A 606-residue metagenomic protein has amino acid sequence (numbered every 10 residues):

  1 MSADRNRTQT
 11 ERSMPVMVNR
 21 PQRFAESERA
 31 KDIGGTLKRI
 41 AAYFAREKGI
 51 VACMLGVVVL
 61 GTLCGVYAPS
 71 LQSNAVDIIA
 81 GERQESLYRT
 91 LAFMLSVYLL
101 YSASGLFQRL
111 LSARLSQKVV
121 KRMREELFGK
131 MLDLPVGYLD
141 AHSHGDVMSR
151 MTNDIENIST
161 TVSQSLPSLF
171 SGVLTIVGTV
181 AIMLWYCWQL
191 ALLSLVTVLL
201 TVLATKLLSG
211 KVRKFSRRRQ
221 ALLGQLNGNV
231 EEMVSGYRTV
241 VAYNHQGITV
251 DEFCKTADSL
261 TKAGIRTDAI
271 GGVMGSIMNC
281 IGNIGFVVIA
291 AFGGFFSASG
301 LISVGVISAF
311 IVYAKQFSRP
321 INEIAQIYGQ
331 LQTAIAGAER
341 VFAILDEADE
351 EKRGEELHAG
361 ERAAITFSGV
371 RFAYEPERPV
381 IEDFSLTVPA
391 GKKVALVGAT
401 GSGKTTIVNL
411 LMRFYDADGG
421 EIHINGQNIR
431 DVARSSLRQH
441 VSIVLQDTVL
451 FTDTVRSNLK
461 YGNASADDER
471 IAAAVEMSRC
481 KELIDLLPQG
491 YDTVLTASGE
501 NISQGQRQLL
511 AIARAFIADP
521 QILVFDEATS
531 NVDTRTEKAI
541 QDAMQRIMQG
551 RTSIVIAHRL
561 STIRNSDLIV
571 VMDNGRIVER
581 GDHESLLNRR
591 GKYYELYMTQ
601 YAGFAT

Functional and structural regions predicted by a protein language model:
M1-G65, A80-F93, Q108-S112, S116 (+8 more regions): Membrane-integrated ABC transporters
M17-E28, Q117, E125-S149, N153-I155 (+7 more regions): Short intracellular "coupling" helices and adjacent cytoplasmic loop segments at the cytosolic face of multi-pass
T36, F44, V76, S112 (+2 more regions): Juxtamembrane loop-to-helix connectors within ABC transporter transmembrane domains
R46-L63, N74, F93-V97, Q164-R218 (+2 more regions): Transmembrane helices of ABC transporter permease
M94-G105, V198-T205, G271-G285, V304-Q326: Hydrophobic alpha-helical segments in the permease module
V136-G137, N153-V162, L166, L174 (+5 more regions): An intracellular "coupling" helix at the cytosolic face of ABC transporter transmembrane type-1 domains
L222, H245, A269, F286 (+1 more regions): Cytosolic ends of transmembrane helices, especially the final helix of ABC transmembrane type-1 domains
G360-T606: ABC-type nucleotide-binding domain
